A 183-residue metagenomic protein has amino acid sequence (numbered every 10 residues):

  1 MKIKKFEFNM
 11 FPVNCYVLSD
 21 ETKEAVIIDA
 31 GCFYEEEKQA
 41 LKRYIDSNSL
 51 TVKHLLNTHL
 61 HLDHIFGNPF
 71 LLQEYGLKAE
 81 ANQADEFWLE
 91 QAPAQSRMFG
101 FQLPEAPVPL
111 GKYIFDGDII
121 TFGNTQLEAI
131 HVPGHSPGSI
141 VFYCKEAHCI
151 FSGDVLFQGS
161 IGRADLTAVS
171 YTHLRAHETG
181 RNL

Functional and structural regions predicted by a protein language model:
M1-N48, V141-G153: Conserved beta-strand hairpin/beta-sheet module of binuclear metal-dependent hydrolase folds, prominently
I3, G117-C144: Core dinuclear metal-dependent hydrolase active-site scaffold
K23, C32-F33, L62, D85 (+3 more regions): Short, glycine/acidic-enriched loop or turn micro-motifs at the edges of active sites
I28, K53-H59, E80-N82, V132-P133 (+2 more regions): Active-site neighborhood of phospho(di)ester-bond hydrolases with catalytic His/Asp-centered motifs
F33-K38, K42-T121: Active-site HxH/HxHxD metal-binding segment of metal-dependent hydrolases
W88-Q91, G159-D165: A short acidic, helix-capping loop that chelates divalent metal ions and anchors anionic groups
D118, T125, A147-C149, V155 (+1 more regions): Well-ordered beta-strand scaffold positions
H173-A176, G180-L183: Single conserved hydrophobic/aromatic residue that forms the stacking wall/gate of nucleotide- or nucleobase-binding
